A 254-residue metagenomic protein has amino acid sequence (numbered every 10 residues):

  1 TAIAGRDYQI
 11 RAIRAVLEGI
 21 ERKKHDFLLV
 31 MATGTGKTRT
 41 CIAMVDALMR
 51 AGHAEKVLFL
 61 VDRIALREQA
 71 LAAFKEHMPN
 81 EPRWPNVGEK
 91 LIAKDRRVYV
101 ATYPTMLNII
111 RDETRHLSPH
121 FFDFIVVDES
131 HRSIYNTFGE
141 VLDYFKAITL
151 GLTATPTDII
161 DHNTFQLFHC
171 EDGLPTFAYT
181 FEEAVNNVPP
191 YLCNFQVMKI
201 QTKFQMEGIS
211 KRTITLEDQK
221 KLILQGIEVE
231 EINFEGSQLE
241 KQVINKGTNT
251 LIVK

Functional and structural regions predicted by a protein language model:
T1-K56, A65, Q69-N80, K94-V98 (+2 more regions): ATP-dependent helicase/translocase motor core
Q9, G34, R63, V100 (+5 more regions): Conserved structural-core and active-site-/substrate-pathway-adjacent residues in large, well-folded domains of enzymes
L29, F59-L60, G151: Structural beta-sheet core signal
H53-E55, E81, F121-F122, F145-I148 (+2 more regions): Short glycine-/polar-rich loops that comprise or flank the Walker A/P-loop and associated switch/sensor motifs
L60-I64, V87-E89: A short hydrophobic beta-strand->loop->alpha-helix junction that borders the nucleotide-binding pocket of P-loop NTPases
I64-L66, P104-L107, H131-R132, A147 (+2 more regions): Conserved nucleotide-binding/hydrolysis micro-motifs of P-loop NTPases
R115-G151, T155-P156: SF2 helicase catalytic motif II
H162-K254: Interdomain helical connector at the RecA1-RecA2 junction of SF1/SF2 helicase-like NTPases
